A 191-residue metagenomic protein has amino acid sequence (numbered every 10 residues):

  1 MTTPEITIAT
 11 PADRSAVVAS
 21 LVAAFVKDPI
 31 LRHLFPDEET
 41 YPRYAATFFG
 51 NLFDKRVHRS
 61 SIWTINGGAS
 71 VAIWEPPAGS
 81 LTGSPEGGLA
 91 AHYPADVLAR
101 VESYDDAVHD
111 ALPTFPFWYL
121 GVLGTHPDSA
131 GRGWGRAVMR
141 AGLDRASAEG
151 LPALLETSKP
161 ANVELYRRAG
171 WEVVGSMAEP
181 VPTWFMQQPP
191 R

Functional and structural regions predicted by a protein language model:
E5-A19, A23, K27: A short beta-loop-alpha structural element at the N-terminal edge of CoA-dependent acyl/N-acetyltransferase catalytic
E38-S61: Active-site rim helix/loop that mediates acceptor-substrate recognition in acyltransferases
I65-G67, V71-A130: Conserved acyl-donor/pantetheine-binding loop and adjacent beta-alpha core of acyl/acetyltransferases and related
A69-V71, V181-M186: Short hydrophobic/aromatic beta-strand or adjacent loop that forms the aromatic wall/cage of a ligand/substrate-binding
P116-W118, R145-S158: Conserved GNAT acetyl-CoA-binding A-motif
V122-A130, L154-V163, E179: Conserved beta-strand-loop-alpha-helix junction that forms the acyl-donor binding cleft
T125, G131-D144, R168: Conserved acetyl-CoA-binding loop-helix of GNAT-fold acetyltransferases
R136, A148-G150, K159-S176, P180-P182: Conserved active-site alpha-helix within GNAT-family acetyltransferase domains
